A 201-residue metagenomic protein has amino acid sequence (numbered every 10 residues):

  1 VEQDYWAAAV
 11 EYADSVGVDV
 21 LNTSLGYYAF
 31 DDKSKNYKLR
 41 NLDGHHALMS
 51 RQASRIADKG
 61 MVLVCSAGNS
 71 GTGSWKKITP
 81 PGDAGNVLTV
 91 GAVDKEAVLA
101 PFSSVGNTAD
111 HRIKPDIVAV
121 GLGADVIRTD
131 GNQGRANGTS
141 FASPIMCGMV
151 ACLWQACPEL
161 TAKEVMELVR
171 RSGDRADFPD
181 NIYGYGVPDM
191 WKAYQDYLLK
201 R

Functional and structural regions predicted by a protein language model:
V1-D83, A109-H111, T129-N137, F141-S143 (+1 more regions): Substrate-binding/access-modulating region of protease and related hydrolase catalytic domains
A8-E11, S15, R51-R55, L88 (+6 more regions): Solvent-exposed, polar/charged alpha-helical surfaces in well-ordered, non-transmembrane soluble domains, broadly
N22, V62-V64, T89, V118 (+1 more regions): Structural detector of well-ordered beta-strand residues that form the stable sheet scaffold of enzyme domains
G68, K192-R201: Secreted peptidase-domain scaffold signal
K77, G121-V187, W191: Hydrolase catalytic cores
N86-T89, E159: Glycine-centered tight turns that cap/initiate beta-strands
V93: Carbohydrate-associated surface elements
S103-A124: Internal glycine-rich alpha/beta core junctions
